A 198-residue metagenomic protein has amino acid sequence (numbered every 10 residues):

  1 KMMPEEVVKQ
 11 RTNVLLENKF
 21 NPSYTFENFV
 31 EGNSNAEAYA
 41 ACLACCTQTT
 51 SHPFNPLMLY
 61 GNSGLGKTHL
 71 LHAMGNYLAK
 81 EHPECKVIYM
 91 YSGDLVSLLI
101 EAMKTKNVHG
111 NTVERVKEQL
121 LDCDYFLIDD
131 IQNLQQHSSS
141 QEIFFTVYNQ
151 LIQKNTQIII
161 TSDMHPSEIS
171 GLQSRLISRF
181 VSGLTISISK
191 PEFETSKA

Functional and structural regions predicted by a protein language model:
K1-E17: Interdomain "pre-motor" coupling segment immediately N-terminal to P-loop NTPase/helicase cores
N13, F20-L57, N76: Pre-Walker A (pre-P-loop) alpha-helix and adjacent loop at the N terminus of AAA/AAA+ ATPase modules, a conserved
T50-H72: Walker A/P-loop nucleotide-binding motif
A79, E84-Y125, S138: Short glycine-rich substrate-engagement loop in P-loop NTPases that contacts/grips substrate
M103-K104, M164-S182: Short regulatory helix/loop adjacent to the ATP-binding pocket of P-loop NTPases
D129-I131, D163: Walker B catalytic acidic pair
Q136, Q141-I160, S174-R179: Conserved catalytic/switch belt of AAA+ P-loop NTPases
G183-T195: Conserved AAA+ ATPase "SRH/arginine-finger" region at the nucleotide-binding site
